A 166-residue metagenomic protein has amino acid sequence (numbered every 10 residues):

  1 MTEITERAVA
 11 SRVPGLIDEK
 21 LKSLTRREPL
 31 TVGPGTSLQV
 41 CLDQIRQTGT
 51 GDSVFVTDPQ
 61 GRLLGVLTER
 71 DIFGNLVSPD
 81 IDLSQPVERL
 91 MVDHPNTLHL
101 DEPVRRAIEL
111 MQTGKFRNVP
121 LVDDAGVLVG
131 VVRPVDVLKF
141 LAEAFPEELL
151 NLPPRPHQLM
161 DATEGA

Functional and structural regions predicted by a protein language model:
M1-A166: Tandem CBS (Cystathionine beta-synthase) repeat/Bateman regulatory domains
